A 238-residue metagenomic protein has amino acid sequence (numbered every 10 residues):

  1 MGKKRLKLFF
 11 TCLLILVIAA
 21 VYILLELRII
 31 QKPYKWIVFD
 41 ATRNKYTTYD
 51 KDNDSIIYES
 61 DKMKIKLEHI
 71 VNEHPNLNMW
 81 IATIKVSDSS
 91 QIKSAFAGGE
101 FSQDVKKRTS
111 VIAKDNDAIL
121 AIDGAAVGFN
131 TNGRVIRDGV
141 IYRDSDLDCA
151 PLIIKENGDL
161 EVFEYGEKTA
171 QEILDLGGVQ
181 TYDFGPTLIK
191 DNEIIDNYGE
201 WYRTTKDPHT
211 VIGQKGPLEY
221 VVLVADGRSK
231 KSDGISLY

Functional and structural regions predicted by a protein language model:
G2-P151, E161-V162: Zymogen propeptides
P75, K114, S145-D146, K155 (+2 more regions): Extracellular/periplasmic catalytic domains that process cell-envelope and extracellular macromolecules
W80-I84, A150-I154, T187, T210-Q214: Short beta-strand scaffold segments in enzyme catalytic cores
K85-D88, I154-D159, D191, Q214-L218: Short acidic-glycine loop/turn motifs at beta-strand connectors
S102-V105, Q171-G177, K231-Y238: A short, polar/proline- and glycine-enriched secondary-structure boundary/capping micro-motif
I119-D123, I153, G213, V221-L223: Structural recognition of the beta-strand scaffold that forms the well-ordered cores of secreted hydrolase catalytic
A125-W201: Active-site-adjacent helix-turn-beta-strand microarchitecture at beta-sheet edges that either contains or buttresses
G185, N192-Y238: Domain-core and long-helix interface of multi-subunit machines
